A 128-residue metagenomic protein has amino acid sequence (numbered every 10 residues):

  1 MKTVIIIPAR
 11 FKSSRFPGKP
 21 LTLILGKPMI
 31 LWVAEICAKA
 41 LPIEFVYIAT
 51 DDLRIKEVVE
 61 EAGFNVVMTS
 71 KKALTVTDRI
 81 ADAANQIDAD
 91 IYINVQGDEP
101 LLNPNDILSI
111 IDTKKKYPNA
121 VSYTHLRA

Functional and structural regions predicted by a protein language model:
M1-K2, K72: Secondary-structure boundary/capping motif
K2-A49: N-terminal glycine-rich phosphate-binding loop and ensuing alpha1 helix
T3-I5, Y92, A120-Y123: Generic beta-sheet signal
L41, Y47, L53-D112: Short phosphate-binding loop-to-helix
T113-V121: Conserved donor NDP-sugar-binding/catalytic core segment of glycosyltransferases
T124-A128: Conserved small/polar residues in nucleotide/adenosyl-binding loops
